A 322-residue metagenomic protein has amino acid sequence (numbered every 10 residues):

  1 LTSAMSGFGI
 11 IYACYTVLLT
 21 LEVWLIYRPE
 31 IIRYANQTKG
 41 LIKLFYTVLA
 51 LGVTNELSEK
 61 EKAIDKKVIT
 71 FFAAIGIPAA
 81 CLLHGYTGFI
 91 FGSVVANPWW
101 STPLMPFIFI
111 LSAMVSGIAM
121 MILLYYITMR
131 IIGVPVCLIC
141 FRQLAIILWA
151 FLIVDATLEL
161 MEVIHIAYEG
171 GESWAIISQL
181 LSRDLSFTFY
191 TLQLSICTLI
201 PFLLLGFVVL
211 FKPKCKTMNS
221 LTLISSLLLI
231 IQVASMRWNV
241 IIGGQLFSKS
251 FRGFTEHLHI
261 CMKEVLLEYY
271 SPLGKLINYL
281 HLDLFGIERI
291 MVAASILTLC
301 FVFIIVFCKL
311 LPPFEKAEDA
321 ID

Functional and structural regions predicted by a protein language model:
L1-S3, K216: Membrane-embedded alpha-helical bundles of multi-pass integral membrane proteins
S3-L18, L104-G117, A150-F151, V292-L297: Alpha-helical transmembrane segments
S6, M105-F109, G171-P201, R252-I304: Membrane-interface transmembrane-helix boundary segments in multi-pass integral membrane proteins
L21-N219, S225, Q232, E318-I321: Long, contiguous internal "core" modules enriched in hydrophobic/ aromatic residues
V240, L299-D319: Membrane-helix cytosolic exit motif
I241-K249: A cytosolic-side transmembrane-helix exit/cap motif
F254-H257, K316-D322: Membrane-proximal cytoplasmic C-terminal regulatory module of class A 7TM GPCRs
